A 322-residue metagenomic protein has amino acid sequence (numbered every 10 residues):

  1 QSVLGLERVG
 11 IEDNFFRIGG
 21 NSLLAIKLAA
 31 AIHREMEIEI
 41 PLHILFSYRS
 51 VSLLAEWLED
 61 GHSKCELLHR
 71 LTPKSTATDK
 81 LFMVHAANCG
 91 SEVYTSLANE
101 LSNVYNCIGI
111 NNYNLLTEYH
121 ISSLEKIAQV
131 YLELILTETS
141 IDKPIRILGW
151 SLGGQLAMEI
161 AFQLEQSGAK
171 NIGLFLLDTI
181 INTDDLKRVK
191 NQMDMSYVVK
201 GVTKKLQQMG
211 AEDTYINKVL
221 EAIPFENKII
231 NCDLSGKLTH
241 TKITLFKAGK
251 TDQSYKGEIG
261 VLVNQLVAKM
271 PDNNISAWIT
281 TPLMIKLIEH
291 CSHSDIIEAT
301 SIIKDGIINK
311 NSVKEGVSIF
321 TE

Functional and structural regions predicted by a protein language model:
Q1-A25, E35-L42, S140-I145: Phosphopantetheine carrier-protein modules
Q1-L4, I44, Y48, N311-G316: A short N-terminal helical cap/helix-turn-helix that marks the beginning of AMP-binding/adenylate-forming
S2-V3, N21, E35-I38, Y48 (+3 more regions): Phosphate/oxyanion-binding loops and surfaces in catalytic or ligand/nucleic-acid-binding neighborhoods
L6-E7, S47, L71-S75: AMP-binding (ANL) adenylation modules
R8, L24-K27, R34-E56, K286-E289: AMP-binding/adenylate-forming catalytic domain of the ANL superfamily
I11-M36, R49, W150-I160, N273-N274: Phosphopantetheine-attachment site and its flanking helix in carrier
S52-E322: A hydrolase-biased, glycine/serine/histidine/acidic-enriched motif that marks catalytic-domain neighborhoods in diverse
